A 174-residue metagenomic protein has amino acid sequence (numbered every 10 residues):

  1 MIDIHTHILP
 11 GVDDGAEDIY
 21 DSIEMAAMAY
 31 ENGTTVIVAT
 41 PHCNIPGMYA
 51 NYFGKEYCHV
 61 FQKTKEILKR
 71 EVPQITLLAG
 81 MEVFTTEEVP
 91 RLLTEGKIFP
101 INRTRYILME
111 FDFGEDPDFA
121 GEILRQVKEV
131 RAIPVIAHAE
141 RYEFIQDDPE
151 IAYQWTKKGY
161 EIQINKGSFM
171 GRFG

Functional and structural regions predicted by a protein language model:
M1-Q74, Y153: An N-terminally biased module of ancient metal coordination in phosphate/nucleic-acid-related enzymes
T6, H42-C43, E82-V83, A139 (+1 more regions): Active-site metal-binding loops of divalent metal-dependent hydrolases
I8-V12, M109, E161-S168: Short, basic, glycine/proline-bearing loop/turn elements
M48-Q163: Extended substrate/RNA-proximal surfaces in nucleic-acid metabolism proteins
R172-F173: Glycine- and Gly-Pro-enriched alpha-helical subdomains that act as flexible, kink-prone "lid/hinge" or packing modules
